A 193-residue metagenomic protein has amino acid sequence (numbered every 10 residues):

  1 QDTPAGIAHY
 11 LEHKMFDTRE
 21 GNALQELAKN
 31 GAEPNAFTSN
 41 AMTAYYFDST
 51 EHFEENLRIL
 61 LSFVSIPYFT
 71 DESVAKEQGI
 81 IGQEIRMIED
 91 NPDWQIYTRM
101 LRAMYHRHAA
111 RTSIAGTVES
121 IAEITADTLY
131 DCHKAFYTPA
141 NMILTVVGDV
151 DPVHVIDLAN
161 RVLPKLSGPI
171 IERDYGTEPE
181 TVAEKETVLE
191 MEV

Functional and structural regions predicted by a protein language model:
Q1-H52, N56-I59: M16/MPP (pitrilysin/insulinase) zinc-metallopeptidase core fold and M16-derived inactive scaffolds
Y10, K14, T18, I88-A140 (+1 more regions): Scaffold signal of the M16-like zinc-metallopeptidase fold and its non-catalytic homologs
L27-A32, E123-D131, E184: Short amphipathic beta-strand starts and helix->beta connectors
K29, P67-R86, D151, I170-T181: Acidic/histidine-enriched alpha-helical segments
A110, I114, T138, I143-V193: An aromatic/glycine/proline-enriched structural segment found at the starts of mature extracellular/organellar domains
